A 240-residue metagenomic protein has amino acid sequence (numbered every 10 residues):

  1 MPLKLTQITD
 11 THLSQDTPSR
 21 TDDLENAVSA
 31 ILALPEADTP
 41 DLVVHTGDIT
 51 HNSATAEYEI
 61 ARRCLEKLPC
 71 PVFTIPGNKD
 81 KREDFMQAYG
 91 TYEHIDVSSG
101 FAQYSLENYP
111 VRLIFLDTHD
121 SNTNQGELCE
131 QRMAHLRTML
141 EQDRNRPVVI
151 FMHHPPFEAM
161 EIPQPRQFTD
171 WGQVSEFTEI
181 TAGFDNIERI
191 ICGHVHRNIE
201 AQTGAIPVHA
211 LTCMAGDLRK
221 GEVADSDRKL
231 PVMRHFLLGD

Functional and structural regions predicted by a protein language model:
M1-I60, A159: N-terminal active-site segment of His-dependent metallophosphoesterases
M1-T6, S105-F115, E141-P147, Q202-V208 (+1 more regions): Beta-strand-turn-beta hairpins that frame and shape the catalytic cleft of phosphate-ester-processing enzymes
P2, S19-E25, A30, I180 (+1 more regions): Binuclear metal-dependent phosphoesterase catalytic core
D10, G47-D48, G77, L116 (+2 more regions): Active-site glycine-centered loops adjacent to acidic/histidine catalytic or metal-binding residues that shape
D16-P18, H45-E66, K81-H94, E161-P163 (+1 more regions): Metal-dependent catalytic neighborhoods of phosphoester/phosphodiester hydrolases
V28-V43, Q125-P207: His/acidic metal-ligating clusters that form di-metal
S29, Y89-Y104, L136: Alpha-helical scaffolding within the catalytic cores of extracellular/periplasmic polymer-degrading hydrolases
V72-E83, A102: A short, structured active-site edge motif that brings together acidic residues
